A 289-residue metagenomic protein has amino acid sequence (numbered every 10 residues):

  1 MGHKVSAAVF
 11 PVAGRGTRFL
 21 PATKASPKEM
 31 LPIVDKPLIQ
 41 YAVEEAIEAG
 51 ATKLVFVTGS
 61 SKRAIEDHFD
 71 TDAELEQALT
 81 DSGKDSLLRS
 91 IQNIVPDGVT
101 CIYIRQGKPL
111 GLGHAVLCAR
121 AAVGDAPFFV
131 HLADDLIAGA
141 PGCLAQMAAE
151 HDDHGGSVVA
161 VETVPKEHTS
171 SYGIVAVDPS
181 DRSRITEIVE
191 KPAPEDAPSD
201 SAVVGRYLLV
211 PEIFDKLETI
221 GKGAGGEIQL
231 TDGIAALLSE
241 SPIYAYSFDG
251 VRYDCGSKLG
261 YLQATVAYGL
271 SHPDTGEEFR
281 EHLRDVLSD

Functional and structural regions predicted by a protein language model:
G2-A8, E277-R284: Positively charged, low-complexity intrinsically disordered leader regions
G2-T80, Q106, G142-C143: N-terminal glycine-rich phosphate-binding loop and ensuing alpha1 helix
A7, T52-L54, T100, P127 (+3 more regions): Residues at the starts of beta-strands that form the adenosine-phosphate
G14, S60, D135, G142 (+2 more regions): Alpha-helix/helix-capping structural signal
L38-Y41, H114-C118, G233: Well-ordered alpha-helical segments embedded in enzymatic catalytic cores
D67, L75-A78, L88, Q92-P179 (+2 more regions): Conserved beta-loop-beta/alpha segment of the NTase-like Rossmann-fold superfamily that binds/positions NTPs
F129, A148-D152, P179-E281: Catalytic-core segments of class I nucleotidyltransferases/pyrophosphorylases that form NMP-activated intermediates
